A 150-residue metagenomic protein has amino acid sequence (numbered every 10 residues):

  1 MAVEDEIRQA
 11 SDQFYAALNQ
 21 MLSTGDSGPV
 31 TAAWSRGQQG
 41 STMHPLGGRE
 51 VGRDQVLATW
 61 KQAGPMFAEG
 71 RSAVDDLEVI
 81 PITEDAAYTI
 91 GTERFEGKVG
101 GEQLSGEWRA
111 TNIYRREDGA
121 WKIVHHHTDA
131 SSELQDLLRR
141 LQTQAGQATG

Functional and structural regions predicted by a protein language model:
M1-R36, L141-G150: Short, low-complexity N-terminal intrinsically disordered segments enriched in polar/charged residues
D5-E6, S27-D85: A solvent-exposed, acidic/Ser-Thr-rich amphipathic alpha-helical stretch
W60, V74-I80, T92-F95, R109-R115 (+1 more regions): Hydrophobic/aromatic beta-strand elements that line small-molecule binding cavities or substrate pockets in beta-rich
M66-E69, E96-S105: Short, cysteine-centered beta-strand-loop-beta hairpins and adjacent loop/turn segments enriched in charged/polar
R71, D85-T89, S105-W108: Residue-level preference for beta-strand/loop junctions
D75-I82, T128-S131, R140-G146, G150: Glycine-rich beta-strand-turn "strand-cap" elements at beta-sheet edges
V79-A87, G101-E102, Y114-K122: A short, structured loop/turn motif at beta-sheet edges
E107-L137: Short beta-strand edge/turn micro-motifs at domain boundaries
